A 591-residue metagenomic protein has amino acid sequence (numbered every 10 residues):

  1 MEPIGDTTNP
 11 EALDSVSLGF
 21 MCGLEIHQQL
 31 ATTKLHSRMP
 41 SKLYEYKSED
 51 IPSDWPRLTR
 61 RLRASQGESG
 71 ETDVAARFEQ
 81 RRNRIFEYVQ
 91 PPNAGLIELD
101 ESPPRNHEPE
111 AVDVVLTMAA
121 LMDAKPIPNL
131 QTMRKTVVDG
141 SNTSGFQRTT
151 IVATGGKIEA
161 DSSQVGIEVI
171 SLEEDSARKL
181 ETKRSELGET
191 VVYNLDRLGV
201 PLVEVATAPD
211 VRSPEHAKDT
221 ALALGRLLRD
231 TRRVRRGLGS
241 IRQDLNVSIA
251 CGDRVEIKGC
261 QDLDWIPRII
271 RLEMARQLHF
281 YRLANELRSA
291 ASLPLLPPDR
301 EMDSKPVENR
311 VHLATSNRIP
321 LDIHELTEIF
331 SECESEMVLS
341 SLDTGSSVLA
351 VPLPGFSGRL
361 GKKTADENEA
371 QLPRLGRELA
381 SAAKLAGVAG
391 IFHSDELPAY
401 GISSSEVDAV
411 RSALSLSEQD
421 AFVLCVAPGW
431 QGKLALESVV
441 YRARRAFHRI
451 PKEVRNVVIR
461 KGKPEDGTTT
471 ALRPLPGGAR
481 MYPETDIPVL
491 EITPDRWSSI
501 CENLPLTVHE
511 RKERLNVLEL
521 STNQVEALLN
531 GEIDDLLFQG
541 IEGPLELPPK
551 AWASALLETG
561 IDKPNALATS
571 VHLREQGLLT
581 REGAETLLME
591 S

Functional and structural regions predicted by a protein language model:
E2-L24, P103, Y193, R197-P209 (+4 more regions): Charged, compositionally biased, marginally structured helical/coil segments
E2-Q131, T136-V137, L222, G237 (+6 more regions): N-terminal, positively charged regions that mediate nucleic acid binding
R38, I127-N129, D175-E181, P214-E215 (+3 more regions): Short helix/loop capping segments that flank catalytic or ligand/cofactor-binding pockets
L43, I170-D175, G259-D264: A short, sequence-level motif marking secondary-structure junctions
Y46-E49, S176-K179, L263-R271: Short, surface-exposed linear segments at secondary-structure transitions and domain or protein termini
P126-N129, T143, A160-E168, T182-L187 (+4 more regions): Mature extracellular/passenger domains of Gram-negative fimbrial/pilin and adhesin proteins
P128-Q147, S171, I459, K463-G467: Short, glycine/charge-rich beta-strand/loop segments that flank catalytic centers and engage negatively charged groups
D139-A217, A284, T470-P474, T493-R496: Conserved, charge-rich beta-strand/loop surface module that forms ligand/interface-binding patches within domains
